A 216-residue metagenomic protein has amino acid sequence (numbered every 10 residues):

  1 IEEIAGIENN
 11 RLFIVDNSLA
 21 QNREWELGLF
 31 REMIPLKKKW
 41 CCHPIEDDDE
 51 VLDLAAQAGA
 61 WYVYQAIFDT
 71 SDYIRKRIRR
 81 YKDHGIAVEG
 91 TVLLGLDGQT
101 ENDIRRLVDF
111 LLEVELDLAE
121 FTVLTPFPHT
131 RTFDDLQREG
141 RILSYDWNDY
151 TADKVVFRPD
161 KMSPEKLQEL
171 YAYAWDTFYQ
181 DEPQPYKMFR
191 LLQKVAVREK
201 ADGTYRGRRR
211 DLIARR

Functional and structural regions predicted by a protein language model:
I1-L96, N102, L118: Conserved SAM/AdoMet-binding glycine-rich loop
I14, L111, H129, A174: Conserved, mostly hydrophobic/aromatic
R31, G59, L107-D109, Q137-G140: Short, hinge-like loop/turn segments at secondary-structure boundaries
V63, E139-N148: Flexible glycine/proline-rich, aromatic-decorated loop/lid segments
I86-L93, V108-T122, Q180: Conserved beta-strand->loop/alpha-helix structural units within folded catalytic cores of enzymes with alpha/beta
T125-P126: AMP-binding (ANL) adenylation modules
S144-N148, D153-R216: Radical SAM enzyme core and accessory elements
